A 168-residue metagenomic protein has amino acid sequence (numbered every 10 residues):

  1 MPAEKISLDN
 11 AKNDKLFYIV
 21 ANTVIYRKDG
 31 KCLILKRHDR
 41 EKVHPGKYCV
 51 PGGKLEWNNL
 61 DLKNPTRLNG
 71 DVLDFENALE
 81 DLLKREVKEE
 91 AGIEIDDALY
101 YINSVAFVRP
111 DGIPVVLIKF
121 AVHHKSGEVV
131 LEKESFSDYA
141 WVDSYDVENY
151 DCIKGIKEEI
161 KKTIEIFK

Functional and structural regions predicted by a protein language model:
M1-N22, K28, L35-V43: Acidic, metal-coordinating catalytic segment for phosphate/diphosphate chemistry, firing primarily on the Nudix
K15, H44-K47, D111-P114, F136: A generic structural micro-feature
I19-A21, G30, I118, S137: Change "...and in nucleic-acid phosphodiester-cleaving endonucleases..." to "...and in nucleic-acid processing enzymes
I25, D97, S104-V129, T163: Active-site-adjacent beta-strand/loop module that shapes the phosphate/pyrophosphate-binding cleft
I25-Y26, I34, V50, V122 (+1 more regions): Conserved hydrophobic "DFG−1" position in protein kinase catalytic cores
K31-R85: Conserved Nudix-box catalytic region and its N-terminal flanking loop in Nudix hydrolases and closely related
E90-D97: Short secondary-structure junctions
K119-A121, V130-I160: NUDIX/MutT-family hydrolases
